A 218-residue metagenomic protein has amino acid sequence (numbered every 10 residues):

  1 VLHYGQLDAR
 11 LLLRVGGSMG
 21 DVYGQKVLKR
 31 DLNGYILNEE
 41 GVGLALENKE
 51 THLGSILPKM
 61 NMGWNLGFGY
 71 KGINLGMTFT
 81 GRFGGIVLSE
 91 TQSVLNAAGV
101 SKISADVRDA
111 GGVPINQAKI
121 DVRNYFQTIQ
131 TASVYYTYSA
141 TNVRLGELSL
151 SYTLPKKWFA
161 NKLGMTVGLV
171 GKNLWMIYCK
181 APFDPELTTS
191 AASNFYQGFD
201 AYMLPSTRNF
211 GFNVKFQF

Functional and structural regions predicted by a protein language model:
V1-D8, Q92-S101, K180-S193: Flexible, surface-exposed loop regions and adjacent strand-edge segments of Gram-negative outer-membrane beta-barrel
V1-I56, K172, M176-P182: Conserved small-residue
S18-D21, R82-K172: Extracytoplasmic gating/loop element in the C-terminal half of outer-membrane beta-barrel translocons and assembly
G63-N65, E147-S151, G211-N213: Membrane-embedded beta-strand positions in outer-membrane beta-barrel channels/transporters
G69, T80-R82, V170-L174, Q217: Outer-membrane beta-barrel pore domains and translocons
G72-G76, K157-W158: Repeated loop/turn-to-beta-strand initiation elements of outer-membrane beta-barrel proteins
M77, V167-L169, V214: Membrane-embedded beta-strand positions of outer-membrane beta-barrel proteins
S206-F218: Outer-membrane beta-barrel "beta-signal"
